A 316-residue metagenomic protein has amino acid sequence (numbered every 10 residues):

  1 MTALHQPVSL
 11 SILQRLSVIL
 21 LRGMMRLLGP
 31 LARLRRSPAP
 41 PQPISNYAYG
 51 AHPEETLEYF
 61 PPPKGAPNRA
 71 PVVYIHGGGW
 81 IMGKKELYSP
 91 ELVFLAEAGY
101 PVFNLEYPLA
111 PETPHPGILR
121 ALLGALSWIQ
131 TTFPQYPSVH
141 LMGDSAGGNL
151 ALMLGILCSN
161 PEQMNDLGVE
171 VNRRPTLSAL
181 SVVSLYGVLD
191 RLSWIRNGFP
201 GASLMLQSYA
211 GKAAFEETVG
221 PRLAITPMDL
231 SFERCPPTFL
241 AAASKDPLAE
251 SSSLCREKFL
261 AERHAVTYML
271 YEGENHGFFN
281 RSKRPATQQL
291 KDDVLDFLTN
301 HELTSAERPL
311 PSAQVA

Functional and structural regions predicted by a protein language model:
T2-A316: Alpha/beta-hydrolase superfamily serine-hydrolase fold, recognizing
